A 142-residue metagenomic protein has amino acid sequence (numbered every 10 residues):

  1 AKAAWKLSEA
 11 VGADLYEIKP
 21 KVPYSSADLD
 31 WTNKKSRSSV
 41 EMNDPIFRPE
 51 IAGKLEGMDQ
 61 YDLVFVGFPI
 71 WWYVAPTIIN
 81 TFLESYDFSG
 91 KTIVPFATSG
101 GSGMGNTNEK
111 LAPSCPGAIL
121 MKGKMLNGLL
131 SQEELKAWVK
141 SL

Functional and structural regions predicted by a protein language model:
A1-L63, Y73-A75, N80, E84 (+1 more regions): N-terminal beta1-alpha1-beta2 submodule of the flavodoxin-like/Rossmannoid cofactor-binding fold
G12-D14, T92, I119: Residues at the starts of beta-strands that form the adenosine-phosphate
M58, E84-G90, S114-C115: Short, conserved loop/helix-junction motifs that constitute active-site signature segments in enzyme catalytic cores
F68-P69: Glycine-rich, N-terminal phosphate-binding loop of Rossmann-like dinucleotide-binding domains
V94-L130: Short, glycine-/small-residue-rich phosphate/pyrophosphate-handling segment
